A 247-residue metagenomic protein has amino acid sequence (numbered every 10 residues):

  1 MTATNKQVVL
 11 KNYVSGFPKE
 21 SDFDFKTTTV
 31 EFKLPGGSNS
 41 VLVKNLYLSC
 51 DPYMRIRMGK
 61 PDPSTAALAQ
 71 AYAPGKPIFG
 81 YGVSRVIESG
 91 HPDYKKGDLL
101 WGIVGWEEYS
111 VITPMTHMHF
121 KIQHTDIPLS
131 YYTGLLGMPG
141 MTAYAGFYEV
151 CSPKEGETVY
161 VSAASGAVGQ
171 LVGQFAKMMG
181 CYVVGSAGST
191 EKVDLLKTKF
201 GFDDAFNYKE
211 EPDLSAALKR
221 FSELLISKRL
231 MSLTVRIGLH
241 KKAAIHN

Functional and structural regions predicted by a protein language model:
M1-G16, E20-F32: Eukaryotic N-terminal low-complexity, Ser/Thr- and Lys/Arg-rich leader segments that predominantly function as
E31-C50, M58-W106: Glycine-rich beta-strand-centered segment in the early N-terminal region that forms part of a ligand/cofactor-binding
D93-Y94, P153, H240: Short, well-ordered loop/turn sites that connect or cap secondary structure elements
I103, I122-V150, E155, V161-S165: A glycine-rich, Thr/Ser-enriched phosphate-binding loop motif common to dinucleotide/cofactor-binding enzymes
S110-D126: Short, compositionally biased
G169-Q170: N-terminal Rossmann-fold NAD(P) dinucleotide-binding loop
K177-V235: Adenosine-nucleotide cofactor-binding segment
A244-I245: Glycine-centered, small-residue-biased loops immediately flanking beta-strands in adenine/cofactor-binding cores
